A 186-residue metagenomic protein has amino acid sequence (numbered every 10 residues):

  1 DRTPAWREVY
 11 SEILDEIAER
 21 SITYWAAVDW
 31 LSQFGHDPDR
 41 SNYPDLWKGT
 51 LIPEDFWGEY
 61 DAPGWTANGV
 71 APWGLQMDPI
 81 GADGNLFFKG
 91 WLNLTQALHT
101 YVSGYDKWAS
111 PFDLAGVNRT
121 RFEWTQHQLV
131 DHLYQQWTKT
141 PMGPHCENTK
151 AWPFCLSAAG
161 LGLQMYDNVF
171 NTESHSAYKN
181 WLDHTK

Functional and structural regions predicted by a protein language model:
R2-A151, L156-S157: Extended ligand-binding groove/face enriched in aromatic
Q135-K186: Acidic, serine/threonine- and glycine-rich low-complexity intrinsically disordered segments that serve as flexible
